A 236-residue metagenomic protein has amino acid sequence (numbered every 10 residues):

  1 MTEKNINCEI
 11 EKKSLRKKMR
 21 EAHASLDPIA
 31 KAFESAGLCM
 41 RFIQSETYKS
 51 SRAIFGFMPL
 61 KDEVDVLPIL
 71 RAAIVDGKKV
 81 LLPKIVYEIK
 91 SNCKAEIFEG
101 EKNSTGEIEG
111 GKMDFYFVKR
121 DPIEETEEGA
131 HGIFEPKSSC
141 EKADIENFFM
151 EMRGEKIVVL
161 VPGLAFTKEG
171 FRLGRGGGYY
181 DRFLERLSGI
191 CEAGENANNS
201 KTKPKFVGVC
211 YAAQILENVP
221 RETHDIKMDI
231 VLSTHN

Functional and structural regions predicted by a protein language model:
T2-E151, E155: N-terminal active-site beta-alpha-beta segment that forms phosphate/nucleotide-binding and substrate-recognition loops
T2-I10, S14, E21-A24, E128 (+3 more regions): Surface-exposed, charge/polar-rich loops and edge strands
M19, G56, V80, L160 (+2 more regions): A residue-level signal for conserved active-site and pocket-lining positions in enzyme catalytic cores
L38-M40, V158, P162-F166: Short, charged low-complexity linear motifs
S50, L164, K168-R172: N-terminal hydrophobic or amphipathic segments with adjacent small-residue motifs that include Sec signal peptides
M58, K84-I85, G163-L164, Y211-A213 (+1 more regions): Short secondary-structure boundary segments
D62, E88, F166-T167, Y179-D181 (+1 more regions): Glycine-rich nucleotide phosphate-binding loop and flanking beta-alpha elements of Rossmann-like dinucleotide-binding
D65-R71, G170-E185: Short Gly/Thr/Asp-enriched flexible loops that form oxyanion-binding sites at enzyme active sites
